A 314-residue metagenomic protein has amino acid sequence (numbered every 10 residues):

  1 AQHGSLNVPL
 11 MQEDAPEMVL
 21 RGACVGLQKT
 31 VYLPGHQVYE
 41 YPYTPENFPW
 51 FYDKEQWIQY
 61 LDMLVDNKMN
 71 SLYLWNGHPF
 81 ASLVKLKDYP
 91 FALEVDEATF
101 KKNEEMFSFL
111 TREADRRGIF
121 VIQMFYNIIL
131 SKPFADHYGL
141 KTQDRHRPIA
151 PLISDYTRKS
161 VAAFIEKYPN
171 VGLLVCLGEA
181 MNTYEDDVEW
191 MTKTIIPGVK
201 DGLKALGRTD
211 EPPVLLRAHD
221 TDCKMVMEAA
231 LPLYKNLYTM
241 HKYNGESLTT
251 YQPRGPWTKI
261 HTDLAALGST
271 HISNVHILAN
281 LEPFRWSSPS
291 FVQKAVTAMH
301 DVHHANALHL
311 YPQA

Functional and structural regions predicted by a protein language model:
A1-P148, P169-N170: Feature activates predominantly on carbohydrate-active enzymes
N70, E94, K101-F109, G139-A314: Catalytic-core regions of glycoside hydrolase
